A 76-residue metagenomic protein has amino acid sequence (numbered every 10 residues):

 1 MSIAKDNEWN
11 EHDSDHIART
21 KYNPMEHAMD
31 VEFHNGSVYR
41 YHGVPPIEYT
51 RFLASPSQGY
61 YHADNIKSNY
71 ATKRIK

Functional and structural regions predicted by a protein language model:
M1-K76: Acidic/histidine-enriched, beta-strand-rich ligand/metal-binding domains
